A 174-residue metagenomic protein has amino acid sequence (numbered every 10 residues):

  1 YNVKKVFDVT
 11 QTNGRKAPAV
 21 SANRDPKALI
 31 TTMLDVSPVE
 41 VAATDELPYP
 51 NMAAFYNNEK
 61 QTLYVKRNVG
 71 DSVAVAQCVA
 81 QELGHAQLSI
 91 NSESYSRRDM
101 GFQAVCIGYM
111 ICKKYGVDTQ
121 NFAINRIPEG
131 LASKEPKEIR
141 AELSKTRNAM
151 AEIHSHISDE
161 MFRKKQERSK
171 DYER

Functional and structural regions predicted by a protein language model:
Y1-R174: N-terminal accessory/interface modules of nucleic-acid-binding and processing proteins
